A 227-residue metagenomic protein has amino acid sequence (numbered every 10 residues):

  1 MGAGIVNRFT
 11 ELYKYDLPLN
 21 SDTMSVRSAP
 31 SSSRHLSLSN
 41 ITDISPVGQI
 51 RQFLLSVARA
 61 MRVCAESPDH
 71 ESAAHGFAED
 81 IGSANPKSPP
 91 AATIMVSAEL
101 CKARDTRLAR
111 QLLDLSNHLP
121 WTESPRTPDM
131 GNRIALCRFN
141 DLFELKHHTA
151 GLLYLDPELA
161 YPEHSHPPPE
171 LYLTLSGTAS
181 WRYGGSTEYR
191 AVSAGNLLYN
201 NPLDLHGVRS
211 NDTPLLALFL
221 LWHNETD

Functional and structural regions predicted by a protein language model:
A3-G4, T23-S28: Long, compositionally biased intrinsically disordered regions
F9-T23, S31-K146: A short, N-terminal "cap"/entry segment at the start of jelly-roll beta-barrel domains of the cupin/DSBH fold
I134-D141, H148-H166, S186, N201-L203: Conserved short histidine dyad/triad with adjacent acidic residue
D156-P157, H166-G184: Glycine- and acidic-residue-biased ligand/ion/polar-headgroup-sensing regions
L171-L173, G184-L205: Short acidic-glycine-tyrosine-enriched beta hairpin
L173, Y199, D212-D227: A short hydrophobic beta-strand segment most commonly corresponding to one strand of the jelly-roll/cupin
